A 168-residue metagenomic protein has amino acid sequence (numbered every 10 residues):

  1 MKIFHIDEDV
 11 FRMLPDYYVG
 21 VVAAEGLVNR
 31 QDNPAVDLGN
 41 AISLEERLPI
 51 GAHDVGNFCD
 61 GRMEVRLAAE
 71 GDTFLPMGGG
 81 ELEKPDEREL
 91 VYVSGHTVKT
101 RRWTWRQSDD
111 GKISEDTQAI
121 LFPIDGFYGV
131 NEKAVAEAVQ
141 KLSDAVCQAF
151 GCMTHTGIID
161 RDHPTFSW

Functional and structural regions predicted by a protein language model:
M1-W168: Phosphate-rich ligand and nucleic-acid binding surfaces
